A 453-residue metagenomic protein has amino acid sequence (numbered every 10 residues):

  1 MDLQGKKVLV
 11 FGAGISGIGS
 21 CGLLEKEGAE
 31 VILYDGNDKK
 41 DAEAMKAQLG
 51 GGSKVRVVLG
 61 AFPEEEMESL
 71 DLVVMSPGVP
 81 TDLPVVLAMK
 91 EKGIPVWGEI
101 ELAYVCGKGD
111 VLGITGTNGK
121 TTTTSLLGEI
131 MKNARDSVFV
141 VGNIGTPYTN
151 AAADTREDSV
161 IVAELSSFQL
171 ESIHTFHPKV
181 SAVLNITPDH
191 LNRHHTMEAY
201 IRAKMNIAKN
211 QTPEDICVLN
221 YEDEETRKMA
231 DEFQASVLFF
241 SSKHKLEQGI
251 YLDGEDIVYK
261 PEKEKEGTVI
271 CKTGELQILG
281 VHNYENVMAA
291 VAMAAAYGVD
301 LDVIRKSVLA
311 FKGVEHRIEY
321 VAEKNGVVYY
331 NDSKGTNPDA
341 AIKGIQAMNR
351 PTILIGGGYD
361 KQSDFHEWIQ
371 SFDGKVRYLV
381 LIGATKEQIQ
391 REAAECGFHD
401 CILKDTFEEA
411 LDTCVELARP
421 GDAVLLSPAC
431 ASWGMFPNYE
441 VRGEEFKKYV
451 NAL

Functional and structural regions predicted by a protein language model:
M1-G98, L102: N-terminal leader/targeting and accessory segments in enzymes
D2-K7, G17-E27, S137, T273-V376: Nucleotide phosphate-binding/pyrophosphate-handling subdomain across enzymes that bind or process nucleotide phosphates
K7, A29-E30, S137, K179-V180 (+5 more regions): Residues at the starts of beta-strands that form the adenosine-phosphate
G14, N37, I144, E222-D223 (+2 more regions): Residues in the short beta-alpha loop(s) of Rossmann-like NAD(P)-binding domains
G22-K26, E64-E68, P77-Y221, E225-S236 (+4 more regions): Phosphate-binding loop of NTP-binding sites
E30-N37, C217-Y221, I355-G356, K375-A384: Short internal beta-strands
E43-K54, H366-D422: C-terminal helical cap/extension that packs against the catalytic core of soluble nucleotide-cofactor enzymes
G60-A61, W97-E101, Q234-L252, S307-L309 (+2 more regions): Beta-strand->loop->alpha-helix junctions that form or flank phosphate-binding loops in nucleotide-handling enzymes
